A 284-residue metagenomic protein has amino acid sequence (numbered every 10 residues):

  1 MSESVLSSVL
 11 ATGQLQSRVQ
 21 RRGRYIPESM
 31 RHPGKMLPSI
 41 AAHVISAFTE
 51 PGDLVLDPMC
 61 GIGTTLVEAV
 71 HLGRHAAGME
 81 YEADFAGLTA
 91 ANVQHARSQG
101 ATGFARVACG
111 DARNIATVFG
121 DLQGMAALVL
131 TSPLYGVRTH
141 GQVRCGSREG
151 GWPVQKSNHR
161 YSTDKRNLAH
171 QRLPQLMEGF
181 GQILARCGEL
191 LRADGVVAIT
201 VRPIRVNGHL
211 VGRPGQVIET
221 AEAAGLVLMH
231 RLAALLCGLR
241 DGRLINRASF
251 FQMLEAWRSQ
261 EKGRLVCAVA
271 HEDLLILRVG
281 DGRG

Functional and structural regions predicted by a protein language model:
M1-G284: Class I S-adenosyl-L-methionine-dependent methyltransferase catalytic core
